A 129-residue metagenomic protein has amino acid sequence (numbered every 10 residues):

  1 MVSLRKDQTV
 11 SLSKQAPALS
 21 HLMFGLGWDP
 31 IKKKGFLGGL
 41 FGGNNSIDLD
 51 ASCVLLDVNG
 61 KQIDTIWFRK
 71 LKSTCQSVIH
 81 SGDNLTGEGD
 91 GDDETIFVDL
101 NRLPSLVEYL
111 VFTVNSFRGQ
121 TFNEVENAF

Functional and structural regions predicted by a protein language model:
M1-F129: Intrinsic-disorder/low-complexity signal
